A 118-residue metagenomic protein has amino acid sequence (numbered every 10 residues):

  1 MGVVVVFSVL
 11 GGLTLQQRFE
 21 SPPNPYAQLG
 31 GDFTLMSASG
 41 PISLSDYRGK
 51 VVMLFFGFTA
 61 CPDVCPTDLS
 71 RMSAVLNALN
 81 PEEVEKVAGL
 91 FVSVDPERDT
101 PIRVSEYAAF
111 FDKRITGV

Functional and structural regions predicted by a protein language model:
M1-T34: N-terminal targeting signals for export/organelle localization
N24-Y26, S43-S45, P81, Y107: Short secondary-structure boundary/capping segments
Q28-G30, Y47-V51, V84-G89, D99-I102: Extracytoplasmic
D32-V52, L76-L79: A short beta-strand-turn-helix
I42-M72, L90: Short active-site neighborhood of thiol/selenol oxidoreductases, capturing the structured segment around
A60-C61, D95-D99: Solvent-exposed loop/turn segments at secondary-structure junctions within structured extracellular/periplasmic domains
L69-F91, A109: Conserved helix-turn-beta segment immediately C-terminal to the redox Cys motif in thioredoxin-like folds
S105-V118: Short, internal strand/loop/helix patches that form the active-site neighborhood or redox-interaction surface
